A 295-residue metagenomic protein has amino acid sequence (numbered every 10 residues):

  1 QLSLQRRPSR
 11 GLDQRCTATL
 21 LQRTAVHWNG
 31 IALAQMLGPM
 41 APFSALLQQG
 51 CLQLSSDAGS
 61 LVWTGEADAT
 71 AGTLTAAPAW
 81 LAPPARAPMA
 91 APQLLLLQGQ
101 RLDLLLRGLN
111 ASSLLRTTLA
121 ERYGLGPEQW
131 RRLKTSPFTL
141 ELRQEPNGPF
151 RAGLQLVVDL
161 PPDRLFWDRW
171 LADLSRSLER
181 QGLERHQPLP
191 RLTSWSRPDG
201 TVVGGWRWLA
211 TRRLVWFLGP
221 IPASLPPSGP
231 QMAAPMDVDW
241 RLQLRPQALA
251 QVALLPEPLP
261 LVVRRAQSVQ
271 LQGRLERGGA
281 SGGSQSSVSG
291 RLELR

Functional and structural regions predicted by a protein language model:
Q1-T17, T139-R241: Single conserved position on a long alpha-helix in the C-terminal lobe of the eukaryotic protein kinase
R6-L109, Q243-R295: Leucine-rich, highly hydrophobic segment in Treponema pallidum outer-membrane-associated proteins
P8, P39-P42, P78, P83-P84 (+14 more regions): Proline-rich intrinsically disordered, low-complexity coils
C16, L20, A32, A41 (+4 more regions): Generic secondary-structure transition motif, activating predominantly at the C-termini of alpha-helices
V26, I31-A34, L61, P78 (+6 more regions): Short, low-complexity intrinsically disordered segments
A34-A45, L114-W130, Q187-V202, E257-R265: Generic detector of solvent-exposed, compositionally biased contiguous segments
W63, A69-R180: Extracytoplasmic/luminal low-complexity segments enriched in Pro/Gly and acidic/polar residues that act as flexible
